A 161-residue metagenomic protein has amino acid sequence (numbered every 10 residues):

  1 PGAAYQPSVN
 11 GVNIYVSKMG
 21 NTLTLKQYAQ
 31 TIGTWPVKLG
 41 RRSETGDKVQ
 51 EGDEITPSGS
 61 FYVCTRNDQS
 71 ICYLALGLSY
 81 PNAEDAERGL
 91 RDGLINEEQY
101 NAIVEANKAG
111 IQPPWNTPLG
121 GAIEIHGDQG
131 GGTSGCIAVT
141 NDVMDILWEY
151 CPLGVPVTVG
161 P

Functional and structural regions predicted by a protein language model:
G2-I14, K18-M19, P36-T65, N141-D142: N-terminal post-signal-peptidase region of extra-cytosolic proteins
S8-T24, G77-E84, G89-D92: N-terminal short leaders/motifs
N13-Y15, T22-T24, P36, Y62 (+3 more regions): Soluble periplasmic/extracytoplasmic beta-strand elements of cell-envelope proteins
K26, K38-R42, R66, R88-R91: Arginine residue identity/basic-tract feature
T65-P161: Exported/periplasmic cell-wall-interacting domains
